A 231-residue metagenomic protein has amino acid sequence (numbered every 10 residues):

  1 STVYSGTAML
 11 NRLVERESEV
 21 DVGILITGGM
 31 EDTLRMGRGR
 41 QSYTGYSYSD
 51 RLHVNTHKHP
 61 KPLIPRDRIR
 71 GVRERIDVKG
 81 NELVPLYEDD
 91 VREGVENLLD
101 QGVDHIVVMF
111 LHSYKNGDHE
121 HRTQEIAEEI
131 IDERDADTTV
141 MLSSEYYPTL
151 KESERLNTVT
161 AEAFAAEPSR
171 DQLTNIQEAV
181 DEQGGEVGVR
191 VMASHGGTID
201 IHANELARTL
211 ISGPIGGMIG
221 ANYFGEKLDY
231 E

Functional and structural regions predicted by a protein language model:
S1-E231: N-terminally biased helix-coil "hinge/interface" segments that flank
